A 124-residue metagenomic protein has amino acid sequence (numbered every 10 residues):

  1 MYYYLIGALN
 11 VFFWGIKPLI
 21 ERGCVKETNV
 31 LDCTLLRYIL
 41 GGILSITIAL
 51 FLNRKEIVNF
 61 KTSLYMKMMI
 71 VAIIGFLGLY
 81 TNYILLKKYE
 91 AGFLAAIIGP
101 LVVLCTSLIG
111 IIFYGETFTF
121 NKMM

Functional and structural regions predicted by a protein language model:
M1-W14, E21-L31, L36-E90, T117-F120: Membrane-interface interhelical linkers
F13, K17, G78, V102-I109: Membrane-embedded alpha-helical core segments of multi-pass
N29, I48, I98, I109-G110: Surface-exposed beta-strand edges and their flanking turn/coil or helix-capping segments
D32-C33, F93-L94, I112: Residues in flexible loops and secondary-structure boundaries
Y38-G42, G99-L104: Residue-level recognition of pore/gate-forming positions within transmembrane alpha-helices of multi-pass
Y89-P100, M123: Replace "multi-pass membrane enzymes" with "multi-pass membrane proteins
V103-M124: C-terminal transmembrane-helix exit sites in multi-pass transporters
